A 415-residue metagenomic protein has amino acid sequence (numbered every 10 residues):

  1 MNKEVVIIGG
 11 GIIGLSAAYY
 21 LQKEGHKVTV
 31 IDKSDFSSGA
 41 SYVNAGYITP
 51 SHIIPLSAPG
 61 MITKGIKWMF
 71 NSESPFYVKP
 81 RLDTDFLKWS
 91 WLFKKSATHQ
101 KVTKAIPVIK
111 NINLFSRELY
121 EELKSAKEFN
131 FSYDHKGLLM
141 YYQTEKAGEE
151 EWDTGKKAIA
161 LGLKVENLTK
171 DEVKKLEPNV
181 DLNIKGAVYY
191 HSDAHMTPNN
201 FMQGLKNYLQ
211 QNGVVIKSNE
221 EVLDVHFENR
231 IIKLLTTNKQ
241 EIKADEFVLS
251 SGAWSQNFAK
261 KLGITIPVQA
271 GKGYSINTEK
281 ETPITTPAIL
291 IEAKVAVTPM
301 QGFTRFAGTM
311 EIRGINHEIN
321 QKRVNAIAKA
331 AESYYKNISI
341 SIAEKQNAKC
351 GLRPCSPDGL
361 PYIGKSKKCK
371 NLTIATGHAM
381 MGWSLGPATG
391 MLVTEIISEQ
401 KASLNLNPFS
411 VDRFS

Functional and structural regions predicted by a protein language model:
K3-V30: N-terminal Rossmann-like FAD-binding beta1-loop-alpha1 element of flavoenzymes
K23-V43: Glycine-rich FAD pyrophosphate-binding loop
K33, G46-I48, H52, L56-K95 (+2 more regions): Active-site substrate-recognition segment that forms the wall of the catalytic cavity or substrate channel
A45-T169: Dinucleotide-binding Rossmann-like beta1-alpha1 core, especially the glycine-rich loop that anchors the ADP
K104-R117, M140-E150, K175-L176, V188-N207 (+2 more regions): Short beta-strand to alpha-helix junction loop
E149-L161, V180-D245: Helical element adjacent to the flavin cofactor pocket in flavoenzyme catalytic cores
V165, E332-S333, N337-S415: C-terminal catalytic lobe of FAD-dependent flavoproteins
